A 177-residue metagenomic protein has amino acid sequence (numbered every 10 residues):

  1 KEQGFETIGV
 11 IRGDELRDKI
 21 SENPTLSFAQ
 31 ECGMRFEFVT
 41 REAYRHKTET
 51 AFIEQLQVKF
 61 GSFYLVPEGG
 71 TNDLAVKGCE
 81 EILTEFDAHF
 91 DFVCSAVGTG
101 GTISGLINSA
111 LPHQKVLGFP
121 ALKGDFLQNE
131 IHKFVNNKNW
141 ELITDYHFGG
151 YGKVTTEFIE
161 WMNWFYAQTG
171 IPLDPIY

Functional and structural regions predicted by a protein language model:
K1-Y177: PLP-dependent amino-acid enzyme catalytic core
